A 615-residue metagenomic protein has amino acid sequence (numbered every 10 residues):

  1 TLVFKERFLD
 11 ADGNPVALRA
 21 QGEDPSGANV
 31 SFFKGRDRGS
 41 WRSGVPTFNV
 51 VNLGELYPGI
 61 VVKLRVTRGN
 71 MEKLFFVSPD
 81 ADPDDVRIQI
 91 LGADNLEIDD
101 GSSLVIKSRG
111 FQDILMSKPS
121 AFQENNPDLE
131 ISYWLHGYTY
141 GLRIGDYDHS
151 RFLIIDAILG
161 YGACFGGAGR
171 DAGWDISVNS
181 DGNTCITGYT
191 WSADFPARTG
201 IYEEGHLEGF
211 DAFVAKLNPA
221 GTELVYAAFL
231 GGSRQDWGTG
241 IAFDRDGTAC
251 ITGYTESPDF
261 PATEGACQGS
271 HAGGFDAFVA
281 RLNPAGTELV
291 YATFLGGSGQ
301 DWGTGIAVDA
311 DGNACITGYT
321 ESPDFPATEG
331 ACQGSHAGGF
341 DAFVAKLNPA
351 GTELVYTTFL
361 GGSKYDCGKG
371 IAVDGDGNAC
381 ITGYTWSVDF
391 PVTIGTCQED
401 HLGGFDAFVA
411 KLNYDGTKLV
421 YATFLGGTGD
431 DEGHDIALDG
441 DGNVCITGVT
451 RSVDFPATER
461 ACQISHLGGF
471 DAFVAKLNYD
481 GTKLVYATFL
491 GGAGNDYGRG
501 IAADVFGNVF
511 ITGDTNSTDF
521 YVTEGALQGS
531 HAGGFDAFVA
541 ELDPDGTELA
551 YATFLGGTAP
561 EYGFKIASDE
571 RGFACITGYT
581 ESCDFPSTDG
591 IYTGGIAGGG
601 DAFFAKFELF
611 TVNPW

Functional and structural regions predicted by a protein language model:
T1-G167, D175-S177: Residues that cap or anchor secondary-structure elements
D10, P83-D85, G141, D148-W615: A sequence-level/structural motif corresponding to short, flexible coil/turn segments enriched in small polar residues
